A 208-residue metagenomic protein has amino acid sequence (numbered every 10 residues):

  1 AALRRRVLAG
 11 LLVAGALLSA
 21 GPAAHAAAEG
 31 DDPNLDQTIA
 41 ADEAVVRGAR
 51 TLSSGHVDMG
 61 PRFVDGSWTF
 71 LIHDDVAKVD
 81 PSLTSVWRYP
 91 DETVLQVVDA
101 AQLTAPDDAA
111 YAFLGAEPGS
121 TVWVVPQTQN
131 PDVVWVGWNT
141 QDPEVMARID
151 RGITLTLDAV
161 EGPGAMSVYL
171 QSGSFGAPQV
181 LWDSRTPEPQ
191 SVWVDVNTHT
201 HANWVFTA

Functional and structural regions predicted by a protein language model:
A1-A2, P187-P189: Short secondary-structure boundary micro-motifs
A1-A27: Secretory targeting and sorting signals
L3, V124, W204-V205: Broad hydrophobic/π-residue packing in well-ordered secondary structure
A27-P187, D195-T198: Phosphate/adenylate-binding glycine loop and adjacent helical scaffold
Q190-V194, A202-W204: Beta-strand-rich interaction surfaces with strong enrichment in secreted/lumenal proteins
